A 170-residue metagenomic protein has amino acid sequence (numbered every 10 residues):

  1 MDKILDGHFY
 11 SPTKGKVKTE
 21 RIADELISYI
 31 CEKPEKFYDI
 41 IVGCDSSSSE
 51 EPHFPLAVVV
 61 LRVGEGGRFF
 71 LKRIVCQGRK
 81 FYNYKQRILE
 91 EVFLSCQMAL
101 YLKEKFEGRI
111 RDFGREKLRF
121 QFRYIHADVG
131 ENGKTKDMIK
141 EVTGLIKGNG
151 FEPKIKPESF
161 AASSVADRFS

Functional and structural regions predicted by a protein language model:
M1-V42: Basic, amphipathic N-terminal segments that precede the first structured/catalytic domain
D39, G66-G67, F120-F122: Flexible, compositionally biased loop and terminal segments
V42-G43, S47-R73: Acidic, metal-ligating active-site segments
S47-E51, F93, G130-T135: Short acidic, S/G/P-rich loop/turn micro-motifs used as interaction or catalytic elements
H53-F54, P157-S170: C-terminal edge-of-domain segments
C76-R111: Acidic helix/loop or adjacent segment enriched in Glu/Asp that either coordinates divalent metal
L102-G133: Amphipathic protein-protein interaction modules
Q121-S159: Short, low-complexity, polybasic intrinsically disordered segments
